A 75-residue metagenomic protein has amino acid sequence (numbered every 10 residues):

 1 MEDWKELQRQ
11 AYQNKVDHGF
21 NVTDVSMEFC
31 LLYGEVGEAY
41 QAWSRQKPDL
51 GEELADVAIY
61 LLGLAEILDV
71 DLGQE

Functional and structural regions predicted by a protein language model:
M1-E75: Flexible "arm" and connector segments at domain edges
